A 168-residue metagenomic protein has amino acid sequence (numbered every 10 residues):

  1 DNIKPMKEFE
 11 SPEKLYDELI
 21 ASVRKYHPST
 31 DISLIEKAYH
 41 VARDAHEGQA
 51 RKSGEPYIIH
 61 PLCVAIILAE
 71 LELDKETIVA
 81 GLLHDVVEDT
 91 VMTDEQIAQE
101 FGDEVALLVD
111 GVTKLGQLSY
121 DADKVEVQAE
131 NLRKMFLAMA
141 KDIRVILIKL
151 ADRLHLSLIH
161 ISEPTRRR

Functional and structural regions predicted by a protein language model:
D1-S162, R166-R168: Active-site helical microenvironments for divalent-metal-assisted chemistry
